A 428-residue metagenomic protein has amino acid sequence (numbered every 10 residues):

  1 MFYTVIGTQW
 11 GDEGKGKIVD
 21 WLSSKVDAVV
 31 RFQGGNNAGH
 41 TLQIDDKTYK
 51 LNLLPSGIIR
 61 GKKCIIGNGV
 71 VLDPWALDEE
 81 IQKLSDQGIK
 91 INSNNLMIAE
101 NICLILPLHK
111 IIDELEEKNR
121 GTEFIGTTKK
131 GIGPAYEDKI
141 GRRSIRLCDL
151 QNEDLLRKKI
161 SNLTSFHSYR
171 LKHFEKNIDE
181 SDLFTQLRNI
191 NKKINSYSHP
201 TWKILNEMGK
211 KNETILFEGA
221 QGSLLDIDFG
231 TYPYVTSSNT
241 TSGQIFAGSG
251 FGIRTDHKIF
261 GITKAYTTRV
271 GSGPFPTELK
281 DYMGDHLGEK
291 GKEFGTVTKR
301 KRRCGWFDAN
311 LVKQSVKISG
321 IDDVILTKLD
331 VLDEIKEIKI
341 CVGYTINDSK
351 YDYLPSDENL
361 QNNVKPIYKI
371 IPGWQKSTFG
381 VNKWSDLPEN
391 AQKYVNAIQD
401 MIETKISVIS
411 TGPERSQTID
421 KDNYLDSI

Functional and structural regions predicted by a protein language model:
M1-I428: Non-transmembrane, aqueous-exposed alpha-helical and coiled segments at domain scale
